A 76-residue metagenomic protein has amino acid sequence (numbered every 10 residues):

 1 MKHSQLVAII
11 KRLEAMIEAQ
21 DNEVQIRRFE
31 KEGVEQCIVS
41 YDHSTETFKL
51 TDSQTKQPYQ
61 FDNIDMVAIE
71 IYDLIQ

Functional and structural regions predicted by a protein language model:
M1-E32, S53: Negatively charged, low-complexity tracts enriched in Asp/Glu with abundant Ser/Thr
D21-I26, T55-Q76: Charged low-complexity stretches with an acidic bias
E30-S40, N63, L74: Short amphipathic alpha-helical patches
G33-T55: Short aromatic-glycine-(Arg/Gly/Cys) micro-motifs in beta-strand/loop hairpins
